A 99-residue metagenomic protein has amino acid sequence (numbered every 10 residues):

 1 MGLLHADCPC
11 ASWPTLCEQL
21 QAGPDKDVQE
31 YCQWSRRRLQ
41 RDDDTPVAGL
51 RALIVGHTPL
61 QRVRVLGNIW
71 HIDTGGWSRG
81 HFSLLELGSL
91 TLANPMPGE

Functional and structural regions predicted by a protein language model:
M1-H71, G75-G80, S89-G98: Acidic, His/Gly-enriched loop-helix segments that form or flank divalent-metal centers in metallo-dependent hydrolases
